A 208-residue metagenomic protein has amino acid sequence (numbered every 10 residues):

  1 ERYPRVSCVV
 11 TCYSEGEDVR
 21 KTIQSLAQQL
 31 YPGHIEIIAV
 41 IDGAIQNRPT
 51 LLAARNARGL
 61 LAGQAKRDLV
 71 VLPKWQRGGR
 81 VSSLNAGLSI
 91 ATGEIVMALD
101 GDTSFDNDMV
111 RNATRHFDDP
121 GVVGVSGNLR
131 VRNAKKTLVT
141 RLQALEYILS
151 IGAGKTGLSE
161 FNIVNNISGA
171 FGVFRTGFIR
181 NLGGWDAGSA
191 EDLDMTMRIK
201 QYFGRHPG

Functional and structural regions predicted by a protein language model:
E1-K21: N-proximal low-complexity "stem/linker" segments adjacent to membrane-targeting elements
R5-S7, E36, D194: Cell-envelope/extracellular polymer assembly enzymes that use nucleotide-activated donors
E15-D18, A44, D106: Donor nucleotide-sugar binding loop of glycosyltransferases
Q24-Q76: Acidic donor-binding segment of Leloir-type glycosyltransferases
R55-K66, P73, R80-S89, G93 (+2 more regions): Long helical/loop segments within the catalytic core of UDP-sugar-dependent glycosyltransferases, especially the large
V96: Short aromatic/hydrophobic "clamp" motif used to bind/position activated sugar donors
D100-S104: The conserved acidic donor/metal-binding loop of glycosyltransferases
S189-M195: Acidic donor-binding loop at a coil-to-helix junction in glycosyltransferase catalytic cores that engages
